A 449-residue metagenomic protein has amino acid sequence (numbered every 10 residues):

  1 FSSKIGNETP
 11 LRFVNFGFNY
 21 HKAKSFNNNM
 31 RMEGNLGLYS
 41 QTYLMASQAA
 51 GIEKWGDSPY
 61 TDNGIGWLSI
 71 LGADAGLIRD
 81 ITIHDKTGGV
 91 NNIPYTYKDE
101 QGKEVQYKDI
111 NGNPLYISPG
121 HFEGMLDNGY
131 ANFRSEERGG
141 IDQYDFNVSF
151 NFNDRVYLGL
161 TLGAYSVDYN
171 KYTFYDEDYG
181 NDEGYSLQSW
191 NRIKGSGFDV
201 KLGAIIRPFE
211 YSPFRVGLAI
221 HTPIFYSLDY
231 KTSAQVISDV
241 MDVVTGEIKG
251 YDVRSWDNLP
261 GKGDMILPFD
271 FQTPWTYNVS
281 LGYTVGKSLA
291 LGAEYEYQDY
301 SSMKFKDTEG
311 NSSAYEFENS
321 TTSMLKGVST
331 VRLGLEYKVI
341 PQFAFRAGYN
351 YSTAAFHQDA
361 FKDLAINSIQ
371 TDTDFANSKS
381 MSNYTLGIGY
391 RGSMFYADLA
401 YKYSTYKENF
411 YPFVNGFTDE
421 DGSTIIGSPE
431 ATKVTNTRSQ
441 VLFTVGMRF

Functional and structural regions predicted by a protein language model:
S2-F449: Outer-membrane beta-barrel porins/channels
